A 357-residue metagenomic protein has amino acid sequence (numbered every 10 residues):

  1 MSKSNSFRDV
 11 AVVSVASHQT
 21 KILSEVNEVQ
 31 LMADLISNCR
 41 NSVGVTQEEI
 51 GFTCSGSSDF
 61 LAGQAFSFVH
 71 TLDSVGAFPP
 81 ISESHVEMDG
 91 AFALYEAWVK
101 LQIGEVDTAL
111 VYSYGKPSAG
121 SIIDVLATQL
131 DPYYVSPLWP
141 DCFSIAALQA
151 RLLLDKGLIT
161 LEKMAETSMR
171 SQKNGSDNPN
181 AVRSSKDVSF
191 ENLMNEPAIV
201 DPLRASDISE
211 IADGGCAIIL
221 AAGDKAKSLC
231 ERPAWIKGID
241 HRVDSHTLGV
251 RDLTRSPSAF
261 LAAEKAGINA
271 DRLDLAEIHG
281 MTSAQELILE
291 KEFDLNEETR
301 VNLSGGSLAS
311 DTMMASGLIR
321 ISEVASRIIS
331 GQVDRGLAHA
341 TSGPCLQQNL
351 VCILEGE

Functional and structural regions predicted by a protein language model:
S2-D9, V29, A33-D34, R40 (+4 more regions): Claisen-condensing/thiolase-fold acyl-transfer catalytic domains that form or cleave C-C bonds in fatty acid
R8-S24: Generic N-terminal amphipathic, Lys/Arg-enriched alpha-helix
N38-E49: Signal peptide-proximal N-terminal region of secreted/periplasmic/extracellular or secretory-lumen proteins
Q47-E48, I159-A165, N178-R183, R232-P233 (+2 more regions): Flexible, glycine/charged-enriched surface loops at secondary-structure junctions
A109-G157: Flexible glycine-/small-residue-enriched beta->alpha junction loops that bind anionic phosphate/pyrophosphate groups
P117-S121, K173-N178, C345-L346: Short, well-ordered, mixed-charge alpha-helical segments that flank or form enzyme active sites
L138-I145, K156, K163, S185 (+3 more regions): Short, contiguous, pocket-lining structural segments that sit at or immediately flank catalytic/ligand-binding sites
P140-S189: N-terminal leader/propeptide and maturation segments of large enzyme subunits in energy/redox metabolism and hydrolases
